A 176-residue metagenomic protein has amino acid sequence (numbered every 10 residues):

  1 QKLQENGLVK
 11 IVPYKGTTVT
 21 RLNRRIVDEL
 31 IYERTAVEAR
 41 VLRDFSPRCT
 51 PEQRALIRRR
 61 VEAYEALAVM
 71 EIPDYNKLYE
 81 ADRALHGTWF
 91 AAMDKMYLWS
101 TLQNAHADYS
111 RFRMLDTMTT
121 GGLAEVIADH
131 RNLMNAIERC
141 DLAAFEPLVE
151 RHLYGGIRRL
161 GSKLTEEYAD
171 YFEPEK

Functional and structural regions predicted by a protein language model:
Q1-P47, G161-K176: Short linear motifs at protein or domain termini
R25, P51-L115, V126-R139, A144-R158: Conserved amphipathic alpha-helical segments that form helical-bundle/coiled-coil interaction surfaces
G121-A124: Active-site loop of classical SDR/Rossmann-like NAD(P)-dependent oxidoreductases, centered on the catalytic Tyr-X3-Lys
